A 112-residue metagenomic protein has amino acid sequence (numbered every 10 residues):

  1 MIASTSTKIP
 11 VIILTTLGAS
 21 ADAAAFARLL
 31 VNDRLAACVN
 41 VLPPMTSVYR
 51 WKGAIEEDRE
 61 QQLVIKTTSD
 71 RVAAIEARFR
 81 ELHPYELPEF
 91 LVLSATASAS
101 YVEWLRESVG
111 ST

Functional and structural regions predicted by a protein language model:
M1-T112: Positively charged, small/polar-rich N-terminal and surface patches that mediate targeting and assembly and bind
